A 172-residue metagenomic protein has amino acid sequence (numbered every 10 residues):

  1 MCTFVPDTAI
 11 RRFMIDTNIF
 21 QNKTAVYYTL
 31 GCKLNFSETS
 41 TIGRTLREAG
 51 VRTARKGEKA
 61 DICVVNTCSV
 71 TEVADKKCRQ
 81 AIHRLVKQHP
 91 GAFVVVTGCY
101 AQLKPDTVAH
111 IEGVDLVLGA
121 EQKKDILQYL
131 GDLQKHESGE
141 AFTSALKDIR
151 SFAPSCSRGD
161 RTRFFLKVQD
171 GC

Functional and structural regions predicted by a protein language model:
P6-C172: Proteins enriched for Cys/Gly/acidic motifs involved in redox and nucleic-acid/cofactor modification
